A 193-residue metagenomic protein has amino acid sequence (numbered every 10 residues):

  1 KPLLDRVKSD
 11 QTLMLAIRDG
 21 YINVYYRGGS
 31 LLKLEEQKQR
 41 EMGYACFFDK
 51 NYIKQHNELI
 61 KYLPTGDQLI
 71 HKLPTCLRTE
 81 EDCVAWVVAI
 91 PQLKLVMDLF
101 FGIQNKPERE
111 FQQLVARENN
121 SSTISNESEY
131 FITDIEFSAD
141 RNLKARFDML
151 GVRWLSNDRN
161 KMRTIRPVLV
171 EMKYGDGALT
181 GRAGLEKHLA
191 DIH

Functional and structural regions predicted by a protein language model:
K1-H193: Charged, terminal alpha-helix-loop-beta segments that serve as non-catalytic nucleic-acid engagement and/or assembly
